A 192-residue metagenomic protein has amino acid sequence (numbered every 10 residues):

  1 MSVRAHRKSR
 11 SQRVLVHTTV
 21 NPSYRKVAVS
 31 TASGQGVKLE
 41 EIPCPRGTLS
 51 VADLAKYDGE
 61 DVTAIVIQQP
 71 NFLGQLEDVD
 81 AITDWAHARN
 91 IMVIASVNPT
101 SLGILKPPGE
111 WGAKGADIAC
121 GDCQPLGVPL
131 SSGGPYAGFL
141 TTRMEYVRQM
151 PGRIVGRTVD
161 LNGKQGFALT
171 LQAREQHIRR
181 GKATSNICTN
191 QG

Functional and structural regions predicted by a protein language model:
M1-R10, G138: Conserved beta-loop-alpha segment that forms the PLP phosphate-binding cup at the N-terminus of a helix
R7-R10, Q35, V62, D117-G121 (+1 more regions): Short acidic (Asp/Glu) and glycine-rich catalytic loops that position anionic groups and cofactors
K8-R13, D61-I65, W85-M92: Short, surface-exposed connector motifs at secondary-structure boundaries
V16-Q75, A81: PLP-dependent aminotransferase-class I/II
H17, I42-C44, I65-P70, M92-V97 (+6 more regions): Generic beta-strand/beta-sheet core signal
S50-A52, L105, V128-S132: Short, charged, surface-exposed secondary-structure boundary motifs
L76-I118: Catalytic PLP-binding core of fold-type I/II PLP enzymes
P125-G192: Active-site C-terminal subdomain of aminotransferase-like
